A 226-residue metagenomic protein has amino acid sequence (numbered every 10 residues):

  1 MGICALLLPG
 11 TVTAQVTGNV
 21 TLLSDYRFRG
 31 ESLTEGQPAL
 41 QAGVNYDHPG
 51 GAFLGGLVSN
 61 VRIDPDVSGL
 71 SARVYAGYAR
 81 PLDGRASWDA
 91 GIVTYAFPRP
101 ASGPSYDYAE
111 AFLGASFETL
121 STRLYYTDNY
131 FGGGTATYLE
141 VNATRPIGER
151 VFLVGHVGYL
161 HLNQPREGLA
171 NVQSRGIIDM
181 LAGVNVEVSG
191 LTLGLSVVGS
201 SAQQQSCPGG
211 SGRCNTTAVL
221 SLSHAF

Functional and structural regions predicted by a protein language model:
A14-R62: Short glycine/proline- and aromatic-enriched beta-strand/turn motifs that initiate or cap beta-hairpins
V16-G18, G50-G56, G84-W88, T119-L124 (+2 more regions): Repeated loop/turn-to-beta-strand initiation elements of outer-membrane beta-barrel proteins
T21-D25, L57-V61, A79, V93-F97 (+5 more regions): Outer-membrane beta-barrel pore domains and translocons
G30-Q37, V61-L70, P98-S105, T127-T137 (+2 more regions): Solvent-exposed loop/turn segments connecting transmembrane beta-strands in outer-membrane beta-barrel proteins
P38-V44, A52, A72-V74, W88 (+5 more regions): Hydrophobic, lipid-facing positions within transmembrane beta-strands of outer-membrane proteins
Y46-H48, Y78-R80, A86, T94 (+5 more regions): Residue-level signature of outer-membrane beta-barrel architecture
P104-V172: Detector for outer-membrane/organellar transmembrane beta-barrel domains, recognizing the amphipathic beta-strand
E118, A182-T192, V197, G212-F226: Outer-membrane beta-barrel "beta-signal"
